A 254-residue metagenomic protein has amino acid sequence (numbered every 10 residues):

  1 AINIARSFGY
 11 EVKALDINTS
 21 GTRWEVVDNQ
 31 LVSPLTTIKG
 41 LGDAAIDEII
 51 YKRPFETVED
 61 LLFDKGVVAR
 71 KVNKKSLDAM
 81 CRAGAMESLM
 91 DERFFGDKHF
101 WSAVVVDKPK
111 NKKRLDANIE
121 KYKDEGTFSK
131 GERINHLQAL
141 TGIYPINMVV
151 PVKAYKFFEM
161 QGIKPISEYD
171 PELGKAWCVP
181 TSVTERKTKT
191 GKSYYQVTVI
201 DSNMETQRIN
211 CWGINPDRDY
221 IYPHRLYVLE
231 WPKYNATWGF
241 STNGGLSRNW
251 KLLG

Functional and structural regions predicted by a protein language model:
A1, S76, Y227-L229: Generic structural signal for hydrophobic residues
N3-E172, Y194, N210, G239 (+1 more regions): Sliding clamp-binding short linear motifs that recruit DNA-associated proteins to replication/repair hubs
G174-A176, Y195, Y227: Hydrophobic core residues within well-ordered beta-strands of beta-rich domains
V183-G213: OB-fold (S1/OB) nucleic-acid-binding surfaces
I214-E230: Short nucleic-acid-contacting surface segments enriched for D/E, G, S/T with interspersed K/R
W231-W238: Short, charged beta-turn/beta-strand-edge "cap" motif at the junction between a beta-strand and an adjacent loop
